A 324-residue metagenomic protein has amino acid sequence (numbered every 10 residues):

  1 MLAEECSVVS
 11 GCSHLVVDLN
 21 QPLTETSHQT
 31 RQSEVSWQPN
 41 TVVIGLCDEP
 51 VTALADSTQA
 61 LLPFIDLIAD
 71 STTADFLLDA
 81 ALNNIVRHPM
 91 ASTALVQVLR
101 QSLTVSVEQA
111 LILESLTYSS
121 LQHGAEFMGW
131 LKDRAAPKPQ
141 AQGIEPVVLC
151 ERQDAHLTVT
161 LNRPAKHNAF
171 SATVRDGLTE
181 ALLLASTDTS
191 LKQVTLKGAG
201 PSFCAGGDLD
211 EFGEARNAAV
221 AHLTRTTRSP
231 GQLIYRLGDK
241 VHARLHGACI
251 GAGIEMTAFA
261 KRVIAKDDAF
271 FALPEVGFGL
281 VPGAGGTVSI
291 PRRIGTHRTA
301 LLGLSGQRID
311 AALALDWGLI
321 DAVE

Functional and structural regions predicted by a protein language model:
M1-N83: Generic N-terminal amphipathic/basic segments
M1-V35, V96, G129-A199: Conserved CoA-thioester-binding segment of acyl-CoA-metabolizing enzymes
V8, V17-T30, A69-G129, D133-Q140: N-terminal glycine-rich phosphate-binding loop for ADP-containing cofactors
T26-H28, P50-L61, G198-L233: Glycine- (often His-adjacent) and acidic-residue-rich active-site loop that binds/positions the CoA thioester
T30-Q38, A181, T226-L237: Catalytic-core regions built around general acid/base machinery
E49-I85, Y235-A252, M256-F270, P274-E324: Crotonase-fold acyl-CoA enzyme core
L95, V159, R163, G177-L178 (+6 more regions): Terminal peptide-recognition signature
Q97, P201-C204, I250: Short, active-site-adjacent cap segments at secondary-structure transitions
